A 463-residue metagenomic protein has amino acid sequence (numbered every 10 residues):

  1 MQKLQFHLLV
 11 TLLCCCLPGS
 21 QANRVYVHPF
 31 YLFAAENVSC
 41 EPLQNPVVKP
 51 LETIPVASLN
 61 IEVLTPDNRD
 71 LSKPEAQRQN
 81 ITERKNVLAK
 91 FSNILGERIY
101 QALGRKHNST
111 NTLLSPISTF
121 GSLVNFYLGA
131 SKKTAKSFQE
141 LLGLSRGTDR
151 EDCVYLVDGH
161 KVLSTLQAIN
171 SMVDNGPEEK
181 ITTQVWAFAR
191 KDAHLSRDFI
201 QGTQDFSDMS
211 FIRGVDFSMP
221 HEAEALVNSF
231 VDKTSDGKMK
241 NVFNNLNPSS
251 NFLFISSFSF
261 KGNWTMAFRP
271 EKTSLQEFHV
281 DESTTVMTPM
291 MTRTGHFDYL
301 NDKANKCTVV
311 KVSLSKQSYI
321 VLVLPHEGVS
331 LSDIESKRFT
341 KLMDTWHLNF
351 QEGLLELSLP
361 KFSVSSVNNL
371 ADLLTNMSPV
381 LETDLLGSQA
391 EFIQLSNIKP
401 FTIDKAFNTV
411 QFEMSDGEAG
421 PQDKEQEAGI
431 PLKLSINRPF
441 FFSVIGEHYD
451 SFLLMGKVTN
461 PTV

Functional and structural regions predicted by a protein language model:
Q2, A76-I181: Post-signal peptide N-terminal segment of secreted/secretory-pathway proteins
K3-A22: Cleavable N-terminal signal peptides of Sec/SRP-targeted secreted and luminal proteins
C16-N80, S92-Y100: N-terminal mature-domain "stem" immediately C-terminal to a signal peptide or N-terminal signal-anchor/transmembrane
N37, F254, T308-V323, A428-V463: Extended hydrophobic
N45-A57, S109-L113, N125, S145-E327 (+2 more regions): Non-catalytic, conformational "gating/processing" segments within enzyme and secreted inhibitor domains
F138-G143, F268-L275, D333-L342: Short Gly/aromatic-enriched secondary-structure transition segments
P325-F350: Internal alpha/beta scaffold segment
G328-S330, S366, G420-P421, S451-F452 (+1 more regions): Flexible loop/turn segments at secondary-structure boundaries
